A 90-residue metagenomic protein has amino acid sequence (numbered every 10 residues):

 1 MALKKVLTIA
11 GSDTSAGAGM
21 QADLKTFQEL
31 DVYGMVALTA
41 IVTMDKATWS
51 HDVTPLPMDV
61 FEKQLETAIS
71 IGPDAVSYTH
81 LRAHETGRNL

Functional and structural regions predicted by a protein language model:
A2-T8, L24-R82: Conserved N-terminal subdomain of the carbohydrate kinase-like
A10-A16: Short, glycine-rich nucleotide/cofactor-binding loops
T14, V42-T43, N89: Surface-exposed, flexible loop/turn segments at secondary-structure boundaries
G17-A18, D59: Residue-level recognition of alpha-helix initiation/capping sites
H80-A83, G87-L90: Single conserved hydrophobic/aromatic residue that forms the stacking wall/gate of nucleotide- or nucleobase-binding
